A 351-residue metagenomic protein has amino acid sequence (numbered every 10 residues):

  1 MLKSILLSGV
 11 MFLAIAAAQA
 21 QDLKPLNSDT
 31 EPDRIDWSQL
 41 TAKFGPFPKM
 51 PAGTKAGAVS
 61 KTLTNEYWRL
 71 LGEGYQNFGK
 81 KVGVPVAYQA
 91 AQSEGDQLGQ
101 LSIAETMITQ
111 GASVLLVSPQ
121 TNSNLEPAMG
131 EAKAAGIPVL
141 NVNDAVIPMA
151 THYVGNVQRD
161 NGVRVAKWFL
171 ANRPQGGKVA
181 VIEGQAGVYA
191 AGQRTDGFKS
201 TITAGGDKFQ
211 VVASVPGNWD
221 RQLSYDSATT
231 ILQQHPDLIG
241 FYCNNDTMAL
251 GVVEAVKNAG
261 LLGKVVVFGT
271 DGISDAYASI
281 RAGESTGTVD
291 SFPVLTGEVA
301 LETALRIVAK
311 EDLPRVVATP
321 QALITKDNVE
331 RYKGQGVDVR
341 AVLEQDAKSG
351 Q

Functional and structural regions predicted by a protein language model:
M1-A20: Gram-negative bacterial Sec-dependent N-terminal signal peptides
A14, A20-Q351: A residue-level marker of the well-folded mature domains of exported/periplasmic proteins
